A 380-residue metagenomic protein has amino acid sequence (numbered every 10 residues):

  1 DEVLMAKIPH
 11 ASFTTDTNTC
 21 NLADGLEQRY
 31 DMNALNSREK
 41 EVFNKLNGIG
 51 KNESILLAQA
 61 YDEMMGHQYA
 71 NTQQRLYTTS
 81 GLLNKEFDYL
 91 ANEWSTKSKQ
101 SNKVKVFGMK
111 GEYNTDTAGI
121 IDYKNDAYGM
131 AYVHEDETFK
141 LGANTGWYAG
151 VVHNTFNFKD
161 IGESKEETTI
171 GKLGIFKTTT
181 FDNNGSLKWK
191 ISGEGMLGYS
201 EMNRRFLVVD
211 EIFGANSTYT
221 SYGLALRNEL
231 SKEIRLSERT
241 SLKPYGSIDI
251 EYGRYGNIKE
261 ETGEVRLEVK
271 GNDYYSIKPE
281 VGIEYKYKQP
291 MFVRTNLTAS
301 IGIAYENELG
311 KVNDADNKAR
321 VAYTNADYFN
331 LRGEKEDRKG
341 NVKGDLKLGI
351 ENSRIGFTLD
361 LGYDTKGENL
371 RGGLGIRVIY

Functional and structural regions predicted by a protein language model:
D1-C20, E63, Y69-K97, N114 (+2 more regions): Primarily extracellular Gram-negative trimeric autotransporter adhesin
D1-H67: Extracellular/surface-exposed low-complexity segments
N44-I234, T358-G375: Outer membrane beta-barrel translocator domains of Type V secretion systems
A118-Y123, K159-E166, E201-T220, R254-Y275 (+1 more regions): Solvent-exposed, glycine/polar-rich loop segments of beta-barrel outer-membrane systems
K140-A143, F181-W189, E233-L242, K288-I301 (+1 more regions): Secondary-structure transition into beta-strands, especially the periplasmic turns and strand N-termini that construct
K172-G174, E268-Y380: Outer membrane beta-barrel transmembrane domains
D249-G253: Solvent-exposed flexible segments
